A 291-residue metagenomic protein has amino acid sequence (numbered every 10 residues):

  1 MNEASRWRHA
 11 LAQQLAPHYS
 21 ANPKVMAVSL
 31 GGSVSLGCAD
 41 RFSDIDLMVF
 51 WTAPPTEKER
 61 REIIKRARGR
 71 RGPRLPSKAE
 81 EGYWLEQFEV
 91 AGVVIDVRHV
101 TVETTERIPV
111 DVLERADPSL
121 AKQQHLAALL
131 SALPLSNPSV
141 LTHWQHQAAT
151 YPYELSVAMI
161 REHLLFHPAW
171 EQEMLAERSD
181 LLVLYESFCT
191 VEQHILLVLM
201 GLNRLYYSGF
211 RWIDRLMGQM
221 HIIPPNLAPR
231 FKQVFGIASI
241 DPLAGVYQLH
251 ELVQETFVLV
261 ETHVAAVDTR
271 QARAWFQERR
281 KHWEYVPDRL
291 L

Functional and structural regions predicted by a protein language model:
M1-S29: Helical scaffold of the NTase/Pol beta-like nucleotidyltransferase catalytic core
E3-A4, R66-R178: Conserved NTP/Mg2+-binding pocket subregion across the NTase superfamily
Q14-A16, G31-L36, G72-R74, Y83-L85: Short secondary-structure capping/turn segments at boundaries of alpha-helices and beta-strands
L15, Y19, I64-R71, T256 (+1 more regions): Hydrophobic, Leu/Ile/Phe/Ala-enriched alpha-helical segments that form helix-helix packing faces
G31-R68, E80, F88, G92-H99: Catalytic metal-binding acidic patch
S35, V102, Y206-Y207: Short, solvent-exposed loop/turn segments at secondary-structure junctions
D40-F42, I108-D111, W212-I213: Short aromatic-enriched loop/helix-cap "lid" or pocket-rim segments at secondary-structure transitions that line
T142-L291: Conserved nucleotidyltransferase catalytic core and NTase-mimicking acidic/glycine-rich helix/loop elements in nucleic
